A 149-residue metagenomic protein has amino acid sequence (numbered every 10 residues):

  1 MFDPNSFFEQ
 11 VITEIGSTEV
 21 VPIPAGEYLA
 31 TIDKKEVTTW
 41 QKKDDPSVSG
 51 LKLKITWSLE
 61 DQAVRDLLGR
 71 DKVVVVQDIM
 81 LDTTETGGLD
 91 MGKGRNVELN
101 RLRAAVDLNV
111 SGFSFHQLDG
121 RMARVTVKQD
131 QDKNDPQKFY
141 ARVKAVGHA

Functional and structural regions predicted by a protein language model:
M1-A149: Short beta-rich binding modules
